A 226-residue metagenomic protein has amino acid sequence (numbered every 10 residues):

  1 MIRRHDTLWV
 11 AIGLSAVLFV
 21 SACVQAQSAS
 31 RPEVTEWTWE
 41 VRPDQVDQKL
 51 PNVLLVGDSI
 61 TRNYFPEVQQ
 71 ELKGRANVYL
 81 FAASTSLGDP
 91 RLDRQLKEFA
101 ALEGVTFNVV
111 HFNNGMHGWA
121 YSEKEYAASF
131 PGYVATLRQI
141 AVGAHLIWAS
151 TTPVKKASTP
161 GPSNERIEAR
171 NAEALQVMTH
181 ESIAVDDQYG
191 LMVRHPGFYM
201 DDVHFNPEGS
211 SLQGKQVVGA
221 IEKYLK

Functional and structural regions predicted by a protein language model:
M1-L55, T61-N77, A100-T106, Q139 (+2 more regions): N-terminal secretory targeting modules
W37-V41, S86-K97: Structural motif
L55-V56, A149: Short hydrophobic segments within beta-strands
V56-G57, Q188: A secondary-structure boundary/capping signal
D58-S59, M116: Active-site metal-binding loops of divalent metal-dependent hydrolases
R62, S86-D89, A120, S211: Loop/helix-junction capping segments adjacent to catalytic residues or to phosphate/diphosphate-binding pockets
E71, D93-K226: Alpha-helical cap/lid subdomain in secreted, periplasmic, or secretory-pathway luminal O-acyl-processing enzymes
R75-R91: A short beta-strand-loop structural module common to alpha/beta enzyme folds
